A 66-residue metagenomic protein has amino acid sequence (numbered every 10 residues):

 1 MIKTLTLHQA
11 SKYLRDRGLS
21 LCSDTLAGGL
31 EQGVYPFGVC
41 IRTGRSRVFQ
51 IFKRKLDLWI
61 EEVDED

Functional and structural regions predicted by a protein language model:
M1-T25: Polyanion-binding surface elements
Y13, G38-C40, D64-D66: Aromatic-enriched hydrophobic runs in primary sequence
R17-Q50: Major-groove DNA-recognition helix of helix-turn-helix-type DNA-binding domains
S46-D66: A short, Lys/Arg-enriched interface patch at domain edges and termini
